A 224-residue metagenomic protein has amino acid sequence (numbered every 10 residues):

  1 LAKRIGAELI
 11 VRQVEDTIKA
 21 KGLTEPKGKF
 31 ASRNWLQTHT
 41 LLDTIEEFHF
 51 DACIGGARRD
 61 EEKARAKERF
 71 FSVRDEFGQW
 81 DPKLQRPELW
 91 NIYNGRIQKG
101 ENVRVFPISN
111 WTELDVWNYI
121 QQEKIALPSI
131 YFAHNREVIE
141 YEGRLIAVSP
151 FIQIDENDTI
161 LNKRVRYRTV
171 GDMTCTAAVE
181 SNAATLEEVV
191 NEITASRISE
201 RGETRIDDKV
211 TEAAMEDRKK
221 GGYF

Functional and structural regions predicted by a protein language model:
L1-F224: Nucleotide-activated chemistry modules centered on ATP-dependent adenylation/adenylyltransferase
